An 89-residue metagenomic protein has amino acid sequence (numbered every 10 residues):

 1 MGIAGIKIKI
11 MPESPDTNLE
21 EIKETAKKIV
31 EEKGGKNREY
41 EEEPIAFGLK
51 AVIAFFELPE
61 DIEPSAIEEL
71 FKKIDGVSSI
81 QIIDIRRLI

Functional and structural regions predicted by a protein language model:
M1-I89: Long, contiguous binding/interaction regions
